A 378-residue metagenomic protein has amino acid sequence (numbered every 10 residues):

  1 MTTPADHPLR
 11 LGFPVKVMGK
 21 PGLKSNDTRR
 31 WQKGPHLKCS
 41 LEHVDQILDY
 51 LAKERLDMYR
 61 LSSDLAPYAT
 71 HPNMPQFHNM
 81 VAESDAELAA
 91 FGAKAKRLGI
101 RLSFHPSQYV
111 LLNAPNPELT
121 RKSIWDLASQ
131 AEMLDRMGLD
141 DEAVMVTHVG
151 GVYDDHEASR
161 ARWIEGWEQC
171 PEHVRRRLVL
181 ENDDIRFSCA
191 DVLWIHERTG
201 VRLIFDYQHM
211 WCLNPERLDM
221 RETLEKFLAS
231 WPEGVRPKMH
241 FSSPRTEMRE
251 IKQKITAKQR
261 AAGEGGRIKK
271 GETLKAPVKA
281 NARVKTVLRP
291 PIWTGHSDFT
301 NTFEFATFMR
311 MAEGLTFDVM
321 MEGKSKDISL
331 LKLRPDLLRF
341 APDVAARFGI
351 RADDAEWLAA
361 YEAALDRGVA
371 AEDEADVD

Functional and structural regions predicted by a protein language model:
M1-R101, Q108-I124, A128-L139, E165 (+5 more regions): Alpha/beta catalytic barrel-like cores
S103, V146, V179-E181, I204 (+1 more regions): Generic enzyme active-site microenvironment
Q108, D184, H209: Short, glycine/acidic-enriched loop or turn micro-motifs at the edges of active sites
L112-N113, D154-H156, C212-P215: A generic structural signal for short coil/turn motifs at secondary-structure boundaries
V144-S159, V287-F299: Glycine-rich phosphate-binding "P-loop"
E157, V179-R186: Domain-core and long-helix interface of multi-subunit machines
L193-H196, F205-P215: Long, repeat-rich segments with strong aromatic
T199-L203, P237-K238: Conserved active-site beta-strand-loop modules that form the wall/rim of enzyme catalytic pockets and either contain
